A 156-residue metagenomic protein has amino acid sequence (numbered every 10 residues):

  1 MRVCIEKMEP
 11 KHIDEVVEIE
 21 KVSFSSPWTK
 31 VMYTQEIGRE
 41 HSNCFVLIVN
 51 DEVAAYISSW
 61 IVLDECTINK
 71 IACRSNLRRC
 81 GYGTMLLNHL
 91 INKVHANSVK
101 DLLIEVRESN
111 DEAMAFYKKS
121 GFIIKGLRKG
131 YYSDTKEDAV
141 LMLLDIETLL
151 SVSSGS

Functional and structural regions predicted by a protein language model:
C4-N76, C80, L87-H89, K93 (+2 more regions): Acetyl-CoA-dependent GNAT
K30, T34, E108, Y131-Y132: Conserved beta-strand edge residues that scaffold enzyme active sites
A72, L103-E105, L141-L143: Short aromatic/hydrophobic contact patches that present stacked aromatics for nucleic-acid/ligand binding
R74-N88, N97, D101, R107-A115 (+2 more regions): Conserved glycine-rich acetyl-CoA-binding loop
T84, E137-L144: Accessory recognition modules or surfaces
E105, K118, I123-V140: Conserved catalytic-core motifs of GNAT/GCN5-like acyltransferases
